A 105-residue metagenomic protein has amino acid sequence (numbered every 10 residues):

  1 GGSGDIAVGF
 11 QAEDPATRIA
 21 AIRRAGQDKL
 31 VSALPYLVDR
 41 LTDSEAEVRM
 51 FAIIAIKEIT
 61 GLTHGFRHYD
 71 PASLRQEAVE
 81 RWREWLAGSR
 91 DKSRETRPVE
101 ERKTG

Functional and structural regions predicted by a protein language model:
G1-G9, L30-T42, L62-D70, V79: Amphipathic alpha-helical scaffolding segments comprising HEAT/armadillo-like alpha-solenoid repeats
F10-Q11, G26, T42, K57: Ankyrin-repeat helical core positions
E13-D14, S44-E45, R75: Short inter-helical turns and helix N-cap capping residues of alpha-solenoid HEAT/ARM repeat scaffolds
A21, A52-I53, W82: Conserved hydrophobic register position within alpha-solenoid helical repeats
R24, A55-E58, L62, W85: Core register positions within helices of long alpha-helical scaffolds
F66-D91: Alpha-helical scaffold repeats of the Armadillo/HEAT/TPR superfamily
